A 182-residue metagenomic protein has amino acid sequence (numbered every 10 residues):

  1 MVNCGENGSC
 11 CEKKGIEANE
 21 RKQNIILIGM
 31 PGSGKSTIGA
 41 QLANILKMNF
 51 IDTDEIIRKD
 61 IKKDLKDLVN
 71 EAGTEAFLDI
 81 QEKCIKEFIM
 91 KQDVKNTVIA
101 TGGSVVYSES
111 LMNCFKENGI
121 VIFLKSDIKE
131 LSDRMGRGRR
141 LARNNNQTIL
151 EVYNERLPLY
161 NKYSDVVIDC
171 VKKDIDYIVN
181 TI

Functional and structural regions predicted by a protein language model:
V2-K22, Q41, I45, N96 (+2 more regions): NTP-dependent small-molecule kinase module
L27: Hydrophobic anchor at the beta1->P-loop junction of P-loop NTPases
M30: P-loop (Walker A) phosphate-binding loop of NTP-binding proteins
S33: ATP-binding Walker
S36: Walker A/P-loop
N44-E55: Post-Walker A helix-loop "phosphate-sensing" segment adjacent to the P-loop in P-loop NTPases
E55-K116: ATP-dependent small-molecule kinase phosphotransfer cores that center on conserved nucleotide phosphate-binding segments
N118-L159: A glycine- and Lys/Arg-enriched "phosphate-lid" helix/loop adjacent to the NTP-binding pocket of small-molecule kinases
